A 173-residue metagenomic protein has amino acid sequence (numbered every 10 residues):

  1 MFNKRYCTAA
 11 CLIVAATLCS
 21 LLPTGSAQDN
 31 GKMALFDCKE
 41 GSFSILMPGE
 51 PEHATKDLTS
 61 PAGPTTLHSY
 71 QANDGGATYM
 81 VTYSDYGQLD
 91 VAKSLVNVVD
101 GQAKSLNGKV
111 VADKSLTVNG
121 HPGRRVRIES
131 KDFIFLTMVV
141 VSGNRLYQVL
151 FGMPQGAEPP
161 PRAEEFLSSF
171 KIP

Functional and structural regions predicted by a protein language model:
F2-L12: Bacterial N-terminal signal peptides that target proteins for export
A10-S20: Bacterial N-terminal signal peptides
A27-D29: Boundary at the C-terminal end of the N-terminal hydrophobic targeting segment
C38-S42, D74-G76, S130-D132, N144: Glycine-centered tight beta-turn/hairpin loop motif at sheet-sheet or coil-to-beta transitions
K39, F43, P48-H53, V91-K109 (+1 more regions): Surface-exposed amphipathic alpha-helical segments
L46-S69, V99-G143: Signature of long, low-cysteine stretches enriched in small and polar/charged residues
T66, G87-L89, T117, E129 (+2 more regions): An acidic-aromatic pocket/loop used at catalytic or ligand-binding sites
L67-V96, Y147-L150: A short acidic-to-branched-hydrophobic micro-motif
